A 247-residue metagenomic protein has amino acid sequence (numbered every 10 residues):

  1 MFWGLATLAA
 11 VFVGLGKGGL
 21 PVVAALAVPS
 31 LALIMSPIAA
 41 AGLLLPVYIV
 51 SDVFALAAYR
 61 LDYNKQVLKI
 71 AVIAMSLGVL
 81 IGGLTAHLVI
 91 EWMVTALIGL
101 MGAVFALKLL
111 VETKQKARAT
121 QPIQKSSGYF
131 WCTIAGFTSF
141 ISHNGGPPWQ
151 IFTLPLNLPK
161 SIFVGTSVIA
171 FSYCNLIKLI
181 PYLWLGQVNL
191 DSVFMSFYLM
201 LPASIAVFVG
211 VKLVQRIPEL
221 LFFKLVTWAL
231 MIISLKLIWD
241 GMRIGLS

Functional and structural regions predicted by a protein language model:
W3-K69, W131-G136, G146-A203, V207: Small-residue-rich hydrophobic segments that form or flank transmembrane alpha-helices in multi-pass membrane proteins
P29, G82-H87, I151, V211-K212: Small-residue-mediated transmembrane helix hinge/kink sites in multi-pass secondary transporters
A40, I81, E91, G136-N144 (+2 more regions): Hydrophobic alpha-helical transmembrane segments in multi-pass integral membrane proteins
L45, I98-G102, A106, V168 (+2 more regions): Residues within membrane-spanning alpha-helices of integral membrane proteins, especially the hydrophobic core/packing
D52-D62, E91, L97-I123, V211-K212 (+2 more regions): Transmembrane helix exit motif
K65-L109: Glycine/small-residue-rich loop that forms an oxyanion/phosphate-binding "nest" at active or ligand-binding sites
G83-W92, A117, Y182-F194, G241-S247: Membrane-interface helix termini and inter-helical loops of multi-pass transporters
G210-M231: Interfacial loop-to-transmembrane junctions
